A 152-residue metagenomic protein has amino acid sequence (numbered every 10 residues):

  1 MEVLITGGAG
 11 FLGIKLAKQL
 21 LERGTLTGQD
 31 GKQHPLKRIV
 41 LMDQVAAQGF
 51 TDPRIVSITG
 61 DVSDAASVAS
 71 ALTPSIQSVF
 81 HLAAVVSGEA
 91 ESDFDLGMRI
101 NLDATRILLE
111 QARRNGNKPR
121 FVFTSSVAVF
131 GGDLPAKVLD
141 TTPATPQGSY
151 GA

Functional and structural regions predicted by a protein language model:
M1-Q29: N-terminal Rossmann NAD(P)H-binding glycine-rich loop of SDR-like oxidoreductase domains
T6, M42, V79-A83, F121-V127: SDR active-site strand-loop-helix element
G10, M98, L102, Q147-A152: Short-chain dehydrogenase/reductase
T25-Q48: Conserved glycine-rich Rossmann-like NAD(P)H-binding loop of the short-chain dehydrogenase/reductase
I55: Short, conserved active-site loop motifs that form the nucleotide-linked donor/cofactor pocket
T59-I100, P135: NAD(P)H-binding glycine-rich loop region in Rossmannoid oxidoreductase-like domains and their noncatalytic homologs
D64, S78, D103-I107, T142 (+1 more regions): Conserved cofactor-binding/catalytic machinery of classical short-chain dehydrogenase/reductase
R106-G148: Conserved Rossmann-fold NAD(P)-dependent oxidoreductase catalytic core, especially the SDR/UDP-sugar
